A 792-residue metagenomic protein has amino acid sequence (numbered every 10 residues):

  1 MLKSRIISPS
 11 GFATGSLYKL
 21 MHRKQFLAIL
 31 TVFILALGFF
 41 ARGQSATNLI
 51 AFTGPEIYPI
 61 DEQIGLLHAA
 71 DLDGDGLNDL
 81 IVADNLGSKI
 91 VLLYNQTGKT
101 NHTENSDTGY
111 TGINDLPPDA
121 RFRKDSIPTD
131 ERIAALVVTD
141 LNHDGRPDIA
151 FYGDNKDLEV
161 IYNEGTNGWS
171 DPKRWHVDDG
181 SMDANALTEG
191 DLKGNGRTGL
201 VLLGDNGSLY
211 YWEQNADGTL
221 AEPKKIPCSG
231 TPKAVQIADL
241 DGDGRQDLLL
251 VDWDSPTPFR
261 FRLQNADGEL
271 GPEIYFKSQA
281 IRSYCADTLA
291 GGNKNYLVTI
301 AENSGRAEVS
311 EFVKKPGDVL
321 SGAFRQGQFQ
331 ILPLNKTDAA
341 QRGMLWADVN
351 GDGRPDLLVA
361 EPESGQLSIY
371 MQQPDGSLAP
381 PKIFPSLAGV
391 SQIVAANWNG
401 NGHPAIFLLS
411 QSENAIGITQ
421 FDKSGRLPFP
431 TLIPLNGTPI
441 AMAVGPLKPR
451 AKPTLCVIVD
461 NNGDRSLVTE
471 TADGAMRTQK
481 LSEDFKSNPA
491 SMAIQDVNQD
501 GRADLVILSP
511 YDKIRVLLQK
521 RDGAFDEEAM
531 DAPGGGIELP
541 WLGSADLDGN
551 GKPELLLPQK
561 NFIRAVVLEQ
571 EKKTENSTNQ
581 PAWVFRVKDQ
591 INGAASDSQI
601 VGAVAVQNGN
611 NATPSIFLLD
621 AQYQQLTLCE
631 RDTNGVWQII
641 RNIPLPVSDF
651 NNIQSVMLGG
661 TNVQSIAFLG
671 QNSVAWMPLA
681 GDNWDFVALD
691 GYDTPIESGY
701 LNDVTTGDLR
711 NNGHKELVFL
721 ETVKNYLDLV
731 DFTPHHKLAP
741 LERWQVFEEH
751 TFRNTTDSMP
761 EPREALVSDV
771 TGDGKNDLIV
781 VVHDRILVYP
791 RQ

Functional and structural regions predicted by a protein language model:
M1-R23: N-terminal secretory signal peptides that target proteins for export/translocation
S8, K24, I29-L30, T574: Composition-driven detection of intrinsically disordered, low-complexity segments
S10, A28-L30, E569, V636: Intrinsically disordered, low-complexity segments enriched in polar/charged small residues
A28-G38: Bacterial N-terminal signal peptides
A41-Q792: Beta-propeller-forming repeat regions
